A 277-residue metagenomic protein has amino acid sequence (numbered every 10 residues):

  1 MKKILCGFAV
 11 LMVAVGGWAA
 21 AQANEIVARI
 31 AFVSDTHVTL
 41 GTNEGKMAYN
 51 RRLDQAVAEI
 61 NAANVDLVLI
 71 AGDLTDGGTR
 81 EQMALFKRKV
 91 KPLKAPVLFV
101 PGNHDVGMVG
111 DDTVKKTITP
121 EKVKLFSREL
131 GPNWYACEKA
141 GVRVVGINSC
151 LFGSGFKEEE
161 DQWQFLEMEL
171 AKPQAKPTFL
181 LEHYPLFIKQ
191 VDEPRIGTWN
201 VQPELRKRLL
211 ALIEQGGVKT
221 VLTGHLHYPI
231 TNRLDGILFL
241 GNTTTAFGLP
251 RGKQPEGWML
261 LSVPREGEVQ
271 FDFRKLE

Functional and structural regions predicted by a protein language model:
M1-I4: Positively charged n-region of N-terminal signal peptides that target proteins for export
G7-G16: Bacterial N-terminal signal peptides
A19-A84, N133: N-terminal active-site segment of His-dependent metallophosphoesterases
D35, G72-D73, G102-N103, I147 (+2 more regions): Active-site glycine-centered loops adjacent to acidic/histidine catalytic or metal-binding residues that shape
L40-N43, D73-T75, N148-E158, P194-T198: Surface-exposed cleft-lining segments at the edges of enzyme active sites
R80-P177, E204-Q215, T220, N232-L234 (+3 more regions): Extended active-site neighborhood of metal-dependent phosphoesterases/phosphodiesterases
P173-Q190: Short acidic, glycine-rich surface-loop motifs adjacent to enzyme active sites
F271-E277: Short, solvent-exposed aromatic-acidic interface loops
